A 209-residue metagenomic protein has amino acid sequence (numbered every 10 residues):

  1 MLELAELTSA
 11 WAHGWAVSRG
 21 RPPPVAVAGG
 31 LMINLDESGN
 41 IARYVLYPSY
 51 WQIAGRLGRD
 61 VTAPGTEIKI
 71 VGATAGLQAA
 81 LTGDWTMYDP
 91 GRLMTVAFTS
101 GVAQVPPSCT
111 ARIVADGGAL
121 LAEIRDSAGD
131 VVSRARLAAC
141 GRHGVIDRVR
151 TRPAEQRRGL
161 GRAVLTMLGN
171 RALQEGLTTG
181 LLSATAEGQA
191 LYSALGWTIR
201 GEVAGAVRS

Functional and structural regions predicted by a protein language model:
M1-Q78: N-terminal charged segments
L2, F98-I113: Conserved N-terminal entry element of GNAT/NAT acetyltransferase domains
Q52-G58, T151, R157-Q174, A194: Conserved acetyl-CoA-binding loop-helix of GNAT-fold acetyltransferases
A63-G72, A172-A184: Conserved GNAT acetyl-CoA-binding A-motif
G65, K69-R92, V102: Short, structured beta-strand-loop surface elements
A75-T86, R162, Q174, A186-V203 (+1 more regions): Conserved active-site alpha-helix within GNAT-family acetyltransferase domains
D89-G101, S183-A186, G205-S209: C-terminal "cap" of GNAT-fold acetyltransferases
V114-R152: A conserved beta-strand-loop-helix scaffold within acyl/acetyltransferase catalytic domains
